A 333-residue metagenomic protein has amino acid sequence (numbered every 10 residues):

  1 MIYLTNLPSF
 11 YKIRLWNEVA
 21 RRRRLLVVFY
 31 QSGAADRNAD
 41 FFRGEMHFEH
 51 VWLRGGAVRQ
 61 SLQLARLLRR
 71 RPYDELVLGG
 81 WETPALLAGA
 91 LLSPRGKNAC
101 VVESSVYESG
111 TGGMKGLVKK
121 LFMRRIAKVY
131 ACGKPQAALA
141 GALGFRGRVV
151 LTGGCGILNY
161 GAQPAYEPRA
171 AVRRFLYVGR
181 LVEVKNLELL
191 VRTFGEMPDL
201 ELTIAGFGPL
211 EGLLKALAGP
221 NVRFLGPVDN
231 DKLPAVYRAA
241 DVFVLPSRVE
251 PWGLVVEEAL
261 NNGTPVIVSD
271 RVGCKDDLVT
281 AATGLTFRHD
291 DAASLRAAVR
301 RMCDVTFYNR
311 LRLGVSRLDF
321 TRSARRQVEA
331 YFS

Functional and structural regions predicted by a protein language model:
N98-M114, R125-K128, L158: A short, histidine- and acid-enriched strand-loop-helix "catalytic/donor-clamping" loop that lines the nucleotide-sugar
R124-P164, P168-A170: Donor nucleotide-sugar binding/catalytic pocket of nucleotide-sugar-dependent glycosyltransferases
E167-K185, V191-M197, L202-T203: Conserved donor-binding/catalytic core segment of Leloir-type glycosyltransferases
G212-D231: Nucleotide-activated donor-binding/catalytic signature segment of Leloir-type glycosyltransferases, i.e., the conserved
P227-V228, A235-A240: Short alpha-helical donor nucleotide-sugar binding micro-motif in glycosyltransferases
R248: Aromatic "clamp/platform" in nucleotide-sugar-dependent glycosyltransferases that forms part of the donor/acceptor
P265-S269: Short hydrophobic beta-strand element within catalytic cores of glycosyltransferases and related nucleotide-activated
A281, L285-A292, R300-T306: Conserved acidic donor-binding segment of nucleotide-sugar-dependent glycosyltransferases
